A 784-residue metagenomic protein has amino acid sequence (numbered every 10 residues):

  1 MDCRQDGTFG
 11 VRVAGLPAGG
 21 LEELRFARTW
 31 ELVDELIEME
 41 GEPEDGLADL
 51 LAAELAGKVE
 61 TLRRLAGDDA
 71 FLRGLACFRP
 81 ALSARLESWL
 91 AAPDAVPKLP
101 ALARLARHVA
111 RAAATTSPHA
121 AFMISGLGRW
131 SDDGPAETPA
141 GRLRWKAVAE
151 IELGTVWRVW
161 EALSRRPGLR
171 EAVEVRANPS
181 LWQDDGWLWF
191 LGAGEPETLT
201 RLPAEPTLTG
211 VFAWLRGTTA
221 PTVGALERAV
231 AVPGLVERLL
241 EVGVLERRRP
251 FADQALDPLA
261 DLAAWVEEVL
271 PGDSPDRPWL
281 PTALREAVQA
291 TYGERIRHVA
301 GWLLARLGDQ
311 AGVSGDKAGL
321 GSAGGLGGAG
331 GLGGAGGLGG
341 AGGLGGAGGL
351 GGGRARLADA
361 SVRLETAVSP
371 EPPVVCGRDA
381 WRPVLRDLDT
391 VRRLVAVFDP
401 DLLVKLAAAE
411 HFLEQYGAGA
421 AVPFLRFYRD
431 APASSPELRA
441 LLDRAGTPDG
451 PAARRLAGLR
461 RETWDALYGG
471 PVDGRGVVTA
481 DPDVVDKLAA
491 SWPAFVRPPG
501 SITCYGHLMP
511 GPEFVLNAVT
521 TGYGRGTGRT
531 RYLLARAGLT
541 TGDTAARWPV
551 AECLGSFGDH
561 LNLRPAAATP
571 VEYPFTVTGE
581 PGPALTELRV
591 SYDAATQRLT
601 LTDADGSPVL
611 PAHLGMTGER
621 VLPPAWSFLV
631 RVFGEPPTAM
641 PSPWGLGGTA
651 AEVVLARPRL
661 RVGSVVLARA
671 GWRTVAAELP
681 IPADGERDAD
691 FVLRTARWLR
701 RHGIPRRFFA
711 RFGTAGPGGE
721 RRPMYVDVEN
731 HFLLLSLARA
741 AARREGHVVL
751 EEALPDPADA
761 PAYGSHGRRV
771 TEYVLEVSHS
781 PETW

Functional and structural regions predicted by a protein language model:
M1-E150, P206-T207, W214, T219 (+3 more regions): Type-3 copper protein
T29, E35, W182-V223: A eukaryotic nuclear recognition-module signature that targets compact all-alpha binding cores
V148-L199: Long, low-complexity, charged/polar intrinsically disordered regions in eukaryotic proteins
V173-V175, D184-A193, L516, Q597-D603 (+2 more regions): Generic recognition of long tandem-repeat/solenoid scaffolds
G192-P206, A323, F424-L425, P608-T617: Short amphipathic beta-strand/extended segments with alternating polar/hydrophobic composition
V223-A231: Short helix-coil junctions and helix-kink-helix linkers
G511-G716, R722, V726-D727: C-terminal structured domains
